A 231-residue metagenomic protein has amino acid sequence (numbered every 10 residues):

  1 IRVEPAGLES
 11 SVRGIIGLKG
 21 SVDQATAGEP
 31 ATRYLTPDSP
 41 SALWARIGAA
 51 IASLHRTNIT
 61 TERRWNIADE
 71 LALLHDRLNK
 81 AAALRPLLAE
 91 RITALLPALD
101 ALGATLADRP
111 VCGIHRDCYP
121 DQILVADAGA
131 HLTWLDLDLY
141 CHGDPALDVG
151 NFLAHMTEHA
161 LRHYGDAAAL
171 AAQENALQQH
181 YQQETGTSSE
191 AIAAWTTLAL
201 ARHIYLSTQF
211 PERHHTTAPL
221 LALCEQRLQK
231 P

Functional and structural regions predicted by a protein language model:
I1, I16, S21, A49 (+5 more regions): Regulatory N- and C-terminal appendages and interdomain linkers associated with kinase/kinase-like NTP transferase
I1, P5, R33-R64: Conserved kinase catalytic-core helix
R2-I16: N-terminal low-complexity segments that are often proline-rich with Ser/Thr-Pro
V12-R46, A72, D76: Conserved structural core of kinase catalytic domains
I47-H55, L95-L102, D148-V149, Y181: Structural preference for long, well-ordered alpha-helical segments in enzyme cores
T61-H115, A126, Q183: An alpha-helical support segment within catalytic cores of ATP-dependent transferases
L102-L147: Active-site acidic catalytic loop and adjacent metal/ATP-binding pocket of ATP-dependent phosphoryl transfer enzymes
A146-T185, A199-H215: Active-site activation/catalytic loop segments of kinase-like enzymes and analogous catalytic loops in related
